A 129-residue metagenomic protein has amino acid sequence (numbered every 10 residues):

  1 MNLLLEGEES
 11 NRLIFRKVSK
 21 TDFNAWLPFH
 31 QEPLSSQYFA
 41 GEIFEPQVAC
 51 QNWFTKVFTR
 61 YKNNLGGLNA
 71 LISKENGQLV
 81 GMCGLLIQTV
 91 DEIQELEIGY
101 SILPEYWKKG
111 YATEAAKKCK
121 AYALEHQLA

Functional and structural regions predicted by a protein language model:
M1-E105, K118, Y122, H126: GNAT-family acyltransferases
K108-T113: Glycine-rich acyl-CoA binding loop
A129: Conserved Lys-Pro-Asp/Glu-containing loop-to-beta segment of HAD-superfamily phosphomonoesterases, centered on
